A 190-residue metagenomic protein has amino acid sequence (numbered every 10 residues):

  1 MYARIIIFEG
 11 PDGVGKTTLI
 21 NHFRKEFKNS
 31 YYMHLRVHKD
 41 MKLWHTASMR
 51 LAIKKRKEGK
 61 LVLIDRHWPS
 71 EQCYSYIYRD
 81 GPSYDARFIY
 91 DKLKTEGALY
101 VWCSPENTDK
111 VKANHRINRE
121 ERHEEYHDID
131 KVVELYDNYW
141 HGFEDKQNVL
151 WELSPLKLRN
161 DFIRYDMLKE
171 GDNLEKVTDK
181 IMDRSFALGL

Functional and structural regions predicted by a protein language model:
M1-A3: Phosphate-binding P-loop
F8: Hydrophobic anchor at the beta1->P-loop junction of P-loop NTPases
P11-L63, S70-S75: Conserved substrate/cofactor phosphate-moiety recognition/catalytic segment in nucleotide-dependent phosphotransferases
P11-V14, W68-S70, E106-T108, E170-N173: Short, solvent-exposed loop/turn segments at secondary-structure junctions
S48-K57, S83-L93: Short secondary-structure capping micro-motifs at structural edges
W68, Q72-I89: A mobile, often basic/glycine-rich helix-loop segment that functions as the active-site lid/recognition loop
R79, R87-V149: A glycine- and Lys/Arg-enriched "phosphate-lid" helix/loop adjacent to the NTP-binding pocket of small-molecule kinases
E120-E121, V132-L190: NTP-dependent small-molecule kinase module
